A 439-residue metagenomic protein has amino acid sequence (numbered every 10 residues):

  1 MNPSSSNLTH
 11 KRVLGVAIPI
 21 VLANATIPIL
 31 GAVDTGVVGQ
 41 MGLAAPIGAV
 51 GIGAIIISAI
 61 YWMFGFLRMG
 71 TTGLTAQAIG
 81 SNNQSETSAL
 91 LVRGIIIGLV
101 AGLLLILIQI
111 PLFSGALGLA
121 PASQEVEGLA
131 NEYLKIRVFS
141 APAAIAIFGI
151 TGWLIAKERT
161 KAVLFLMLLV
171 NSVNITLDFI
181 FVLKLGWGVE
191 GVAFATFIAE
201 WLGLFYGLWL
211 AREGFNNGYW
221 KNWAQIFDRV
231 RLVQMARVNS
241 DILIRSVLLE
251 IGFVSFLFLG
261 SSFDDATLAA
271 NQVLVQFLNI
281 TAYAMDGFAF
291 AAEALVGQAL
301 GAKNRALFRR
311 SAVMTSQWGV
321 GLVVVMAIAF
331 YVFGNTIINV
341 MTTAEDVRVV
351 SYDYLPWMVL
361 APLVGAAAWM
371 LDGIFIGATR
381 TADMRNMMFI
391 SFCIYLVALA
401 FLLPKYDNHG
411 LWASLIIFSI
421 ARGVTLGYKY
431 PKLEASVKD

Functional and structural regions predicted by a protein language model:
M1-A17, T75-P142, K184-S240, V296-A361 (+1 more regions): Short alpha-helical transmembrane segments in multi-pass integral membrane proteins
K11-T72, A76, S240-G260, S419: Signature of the first transmembrane helix
G15-D34, I136, I147, V170 (+4 more regions): Transmembrane helical elements of multi-pass membrane transporters/channels
I20, N24, G36, G73 (+16 more regions): Transmembrane alpha-helix boundary and packing residues in multipass membrane permease domains and related
I29-G48, L117-Q124, I180-W187, V247-I280 (+2 more regions): Helix-terminus/linker motif at the lipid-water interface of multi-pass membrane proteins
Q40-L43, Q77, A156, L185 (+3 more regions): Membrane-helix boundary and inter-helical linker elements of multi-pass secondary transporters
G48-L107, A144-V163, A270-F333, A366-T379 (+2 more regions): Small-residue-rich hydrophobic transmembrane alpha-helices
I136-I155, V163-N171, V192-F205, D286-A289 (+3 more regions): Short runs within selected transmembrane alpha-helices of multi-pass transporters and secretion channels
